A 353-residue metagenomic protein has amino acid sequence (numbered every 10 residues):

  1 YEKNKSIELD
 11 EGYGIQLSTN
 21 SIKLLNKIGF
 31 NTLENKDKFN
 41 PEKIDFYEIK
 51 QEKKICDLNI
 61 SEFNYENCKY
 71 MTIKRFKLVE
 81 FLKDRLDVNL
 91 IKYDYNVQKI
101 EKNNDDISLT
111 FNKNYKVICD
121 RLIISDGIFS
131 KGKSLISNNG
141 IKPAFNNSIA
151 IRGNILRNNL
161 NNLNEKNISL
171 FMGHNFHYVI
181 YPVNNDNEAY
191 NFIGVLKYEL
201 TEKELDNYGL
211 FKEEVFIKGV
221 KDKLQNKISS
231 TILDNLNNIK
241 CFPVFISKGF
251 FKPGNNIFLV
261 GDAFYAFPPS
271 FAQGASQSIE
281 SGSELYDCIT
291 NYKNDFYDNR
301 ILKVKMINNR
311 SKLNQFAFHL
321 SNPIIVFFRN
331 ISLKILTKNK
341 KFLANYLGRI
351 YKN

Functional and structural regions predicted by a protein language model:
Y1, I123-I124, I151, I180 (+2 more regions): Conserved mid-domain beta->alpha element of the FAD-binding
Y1-Y13: Glycine-rich FAD pyrophosphate-binding loop
K5-S6, F129, Y265: Short, glycine/acidic-enriched loop or turn micro-motifs at the edges of active sites
D10-G14, E204-Y208, S270-Q273: Short, solvent-exposed loop/turn segments at secondary-structure boundaries
S18-L156, E199-K203, L210-F216: Conserved N-terminal helical subregion
K53-Y70, K74-V79, N159-N238: Conserved FAD/dinucleotide-binding core of flavoprotein oxidoreductases
I118, A189, N255-N256: Conserved catalytic motifs of the protein kinase core domain
N330-N353: C-terminal auxiliary extensions adjacent to catalytic cores
